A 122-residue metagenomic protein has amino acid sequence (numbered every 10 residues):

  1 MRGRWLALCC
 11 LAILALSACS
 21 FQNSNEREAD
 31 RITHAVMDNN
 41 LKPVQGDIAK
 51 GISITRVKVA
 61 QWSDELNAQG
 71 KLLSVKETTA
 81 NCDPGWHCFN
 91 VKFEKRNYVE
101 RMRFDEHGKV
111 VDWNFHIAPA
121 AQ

Functional and structural regions predicted by a protein language model:
M1-L8: Bacterial N-terminal signal peptides that target proteins for export
L8-L14: Classic N-terminal secretory signal peptides
L16-A18: C-terminal motif of bacterial Sec signal peptides marking the signal peptidase cleavage site
S20-Q22: Bacterial signal peptide processing site
R27, L41-N90: Short solvent-exposed beta->alpha transition segments
E28-I32: Alpha-helical transmembrane signal-anchor/signal-peptide segments
Q69-S74, A80-Q122: Exposed beta-sheet edge and beta->alpha loop/turn motif
